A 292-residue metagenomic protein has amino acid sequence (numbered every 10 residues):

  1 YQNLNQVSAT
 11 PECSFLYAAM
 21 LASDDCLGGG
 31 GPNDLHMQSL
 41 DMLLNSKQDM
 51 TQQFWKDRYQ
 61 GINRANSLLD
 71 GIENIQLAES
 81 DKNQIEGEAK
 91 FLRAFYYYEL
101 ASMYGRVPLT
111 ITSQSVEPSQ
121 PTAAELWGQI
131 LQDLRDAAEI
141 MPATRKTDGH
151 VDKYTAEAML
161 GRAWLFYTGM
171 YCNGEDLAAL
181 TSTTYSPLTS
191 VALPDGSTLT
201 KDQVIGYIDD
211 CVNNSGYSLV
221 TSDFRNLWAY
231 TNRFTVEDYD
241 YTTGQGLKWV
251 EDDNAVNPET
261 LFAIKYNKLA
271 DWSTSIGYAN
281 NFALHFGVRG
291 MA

Functional and structural regions predicted by a protein language model:
Y1-D34, R135, H150-Y154, R162-A292: An aromatic- and glycine-enriched ligand-binding surface/loop that stacks and positions planar moieties
Q2-S8, L27-Y104, Q114-H150: Conserved, well-structured interaction surfaces
C13, A78, L109-T112, V220-S222: Short, hydrophobic secondary-structure boundary micro-motifs
I72, T112, I264-Y266: Active-site-proximal beta-strand/loop segments in catalytic clefts of secreted hydrolases
R93-F95, E157-R162: Core structural elements
E99, M103-R106, T110-T112, I140 (+3 more regions): Alpha-solenoid helical repeat scaffolds
